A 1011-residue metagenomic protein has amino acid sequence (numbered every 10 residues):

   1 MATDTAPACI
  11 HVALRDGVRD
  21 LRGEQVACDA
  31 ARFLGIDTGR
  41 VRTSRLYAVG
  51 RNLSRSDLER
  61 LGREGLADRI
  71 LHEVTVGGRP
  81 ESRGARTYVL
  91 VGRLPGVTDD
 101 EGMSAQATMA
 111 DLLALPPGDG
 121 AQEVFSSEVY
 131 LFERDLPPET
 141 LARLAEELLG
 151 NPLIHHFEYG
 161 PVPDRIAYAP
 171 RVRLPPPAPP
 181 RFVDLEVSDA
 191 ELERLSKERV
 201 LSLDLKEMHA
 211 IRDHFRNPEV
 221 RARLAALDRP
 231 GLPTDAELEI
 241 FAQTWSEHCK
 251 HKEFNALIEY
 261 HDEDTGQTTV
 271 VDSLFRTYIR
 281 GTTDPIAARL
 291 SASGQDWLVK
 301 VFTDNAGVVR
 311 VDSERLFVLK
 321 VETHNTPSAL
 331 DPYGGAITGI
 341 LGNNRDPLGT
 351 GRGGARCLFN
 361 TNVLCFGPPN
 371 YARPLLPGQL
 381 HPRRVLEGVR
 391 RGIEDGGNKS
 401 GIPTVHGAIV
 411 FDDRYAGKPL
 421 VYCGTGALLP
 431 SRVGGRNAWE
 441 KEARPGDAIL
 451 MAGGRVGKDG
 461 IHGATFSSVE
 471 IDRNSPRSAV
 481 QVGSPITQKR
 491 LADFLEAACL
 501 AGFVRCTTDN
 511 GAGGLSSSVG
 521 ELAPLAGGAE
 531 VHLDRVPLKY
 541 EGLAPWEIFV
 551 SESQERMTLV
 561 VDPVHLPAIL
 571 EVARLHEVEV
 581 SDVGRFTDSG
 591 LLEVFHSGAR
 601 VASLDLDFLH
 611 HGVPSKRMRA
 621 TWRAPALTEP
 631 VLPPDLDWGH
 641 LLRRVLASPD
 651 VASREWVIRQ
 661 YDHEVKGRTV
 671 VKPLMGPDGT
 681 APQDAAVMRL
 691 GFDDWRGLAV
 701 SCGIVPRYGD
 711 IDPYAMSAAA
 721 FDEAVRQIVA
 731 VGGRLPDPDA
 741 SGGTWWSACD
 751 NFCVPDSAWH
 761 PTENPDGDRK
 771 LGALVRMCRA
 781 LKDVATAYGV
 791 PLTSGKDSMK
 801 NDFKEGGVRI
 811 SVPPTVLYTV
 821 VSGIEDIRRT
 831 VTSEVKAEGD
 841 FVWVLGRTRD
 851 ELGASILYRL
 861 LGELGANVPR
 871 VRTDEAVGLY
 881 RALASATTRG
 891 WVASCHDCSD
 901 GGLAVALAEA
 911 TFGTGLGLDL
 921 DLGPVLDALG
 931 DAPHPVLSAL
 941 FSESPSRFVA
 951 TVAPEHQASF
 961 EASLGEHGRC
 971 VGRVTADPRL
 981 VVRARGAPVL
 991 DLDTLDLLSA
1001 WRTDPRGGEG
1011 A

Functional and structural regions predicted by a protein language model:
T3-D16, T43-A48, R83-P95, S126-Y130 (+1 more regions): Short glycine-/aliphatic-rich beta-strand segments at the starts of folded cytosolic domains
H11-R22, L53, L90-M103, R134-P137 (+2 more regions): Short, surface-exposed ligand-recognition loops at beta-strand->loop->(often short) alpha-helix junctions that present
V12-L14, Y47-R55, V91-R93, V129-P138 (+2 more regions): Short beta-strand-to-loop capping motifs
E24, C28, S56-L71, D99-D111 (+2 more regions): Non-catalytic interaction/regulatory segments
Q25-S82: Acidic (E/D-rich), amphipathic helical modules within compact regulatory domains
G39-T43, D111-V129, E133: Interaction-mediating elements
R69-G118, E123: Short, solvent-exposed interaction modules
G96-T98, G118, L131-E133, N151-A1011: Glycine/proline-enriched, intrinsically flexible loops and inter-domain linkers
